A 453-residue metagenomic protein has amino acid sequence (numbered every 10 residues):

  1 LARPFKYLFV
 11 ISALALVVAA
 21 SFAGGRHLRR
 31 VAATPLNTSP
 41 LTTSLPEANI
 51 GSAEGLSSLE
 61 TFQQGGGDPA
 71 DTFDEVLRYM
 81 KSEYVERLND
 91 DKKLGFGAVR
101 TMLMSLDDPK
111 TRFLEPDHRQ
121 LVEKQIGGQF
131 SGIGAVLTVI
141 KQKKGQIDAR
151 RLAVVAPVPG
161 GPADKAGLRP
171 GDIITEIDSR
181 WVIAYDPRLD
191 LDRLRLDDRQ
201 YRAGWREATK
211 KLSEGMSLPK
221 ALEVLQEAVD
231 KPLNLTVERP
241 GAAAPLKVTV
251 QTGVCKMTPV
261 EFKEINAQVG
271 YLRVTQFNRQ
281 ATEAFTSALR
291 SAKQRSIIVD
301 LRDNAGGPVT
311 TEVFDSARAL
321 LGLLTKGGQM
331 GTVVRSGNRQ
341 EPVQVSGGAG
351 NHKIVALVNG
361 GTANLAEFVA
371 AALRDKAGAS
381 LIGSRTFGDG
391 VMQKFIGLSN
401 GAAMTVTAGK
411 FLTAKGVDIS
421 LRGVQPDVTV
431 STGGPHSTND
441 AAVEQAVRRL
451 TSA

Functional and structural regions predicted by a protein language model:
L8-A23: Hydrophobic membrane-insertion alpha-helices, especially the h-region of bacterial N-terminal signal peptides
H27-Q63: Ser/Thr/Pro/Gly-rich low-complexity linker/stalk segments immediately outside membranes or between
G55, G65-V85: Mature N-terminal segment immediately following signal peptide/propeptide cleavage in secreted/periplasmic
E75, K81-R151, V229-F262, A453: Extended, small/polar residue-biased N-terminal targeting/export presequences and adjacent propeptide/linker tracts
G128-A184, N278-R279, G409-K410: PDZ/PDZ-like domain segments forming the peptide/carboxylate-binding groove, activating on the N-terminal beta-strands
V155-A156, D164, R169, T175-D178 (+1 more regions): Cleft-lining beta-strand/loop regions that shape enzyme active-site pockets
A184-M216: Surface-exposed intrinsically disordered loops and tails
